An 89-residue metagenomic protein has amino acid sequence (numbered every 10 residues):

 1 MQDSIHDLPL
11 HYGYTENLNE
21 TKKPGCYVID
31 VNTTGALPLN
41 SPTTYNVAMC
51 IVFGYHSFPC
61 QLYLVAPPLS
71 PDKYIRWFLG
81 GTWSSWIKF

Functional and structural regions predicted by a protein language model:
M1-D72, F78-S84: Glycine-rich, flexible loop motifs
W86-K88: Beta-propeller fold detector
